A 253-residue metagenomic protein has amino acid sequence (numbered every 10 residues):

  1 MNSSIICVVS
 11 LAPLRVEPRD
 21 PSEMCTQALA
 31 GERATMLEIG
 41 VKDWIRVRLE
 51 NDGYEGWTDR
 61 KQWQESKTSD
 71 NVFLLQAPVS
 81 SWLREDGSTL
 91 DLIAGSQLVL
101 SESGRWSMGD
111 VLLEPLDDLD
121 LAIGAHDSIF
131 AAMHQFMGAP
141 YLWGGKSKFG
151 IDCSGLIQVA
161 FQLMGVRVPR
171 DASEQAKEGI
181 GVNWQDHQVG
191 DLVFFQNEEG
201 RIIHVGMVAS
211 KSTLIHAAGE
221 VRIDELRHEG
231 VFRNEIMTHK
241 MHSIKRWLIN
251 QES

Functional and structural regions predicted by a protein language model:
M1-S3, E32-T35, R48-A139: Boundary regions of SH3-family modules and the immediately adjacent low-complexity/disordered segments in eukaryotic
S3-R15, K67-S80, V159-E174, A209: Short, basic/aromatic beta-hairpin or loop at an interaction surface
E17-A30, R84-I93, N183: SH3/SH3-like (including bacterial SH3b) beta-barrel domains that bind proline-rich motifs or cell-wall ligands
I39, I45-R48, H204-V208: Short beta-strand-centered aromatic/proline hotspots
Y141-V189: Catalytic cysteine-centered active-site loop
A176-Q188, L192-V193, E198-H216, E220-H228: C-terminal soluble interaction/assembly domains
A209-S253: Aromatic- and glycine-rich peptidoglycan recognition patches
